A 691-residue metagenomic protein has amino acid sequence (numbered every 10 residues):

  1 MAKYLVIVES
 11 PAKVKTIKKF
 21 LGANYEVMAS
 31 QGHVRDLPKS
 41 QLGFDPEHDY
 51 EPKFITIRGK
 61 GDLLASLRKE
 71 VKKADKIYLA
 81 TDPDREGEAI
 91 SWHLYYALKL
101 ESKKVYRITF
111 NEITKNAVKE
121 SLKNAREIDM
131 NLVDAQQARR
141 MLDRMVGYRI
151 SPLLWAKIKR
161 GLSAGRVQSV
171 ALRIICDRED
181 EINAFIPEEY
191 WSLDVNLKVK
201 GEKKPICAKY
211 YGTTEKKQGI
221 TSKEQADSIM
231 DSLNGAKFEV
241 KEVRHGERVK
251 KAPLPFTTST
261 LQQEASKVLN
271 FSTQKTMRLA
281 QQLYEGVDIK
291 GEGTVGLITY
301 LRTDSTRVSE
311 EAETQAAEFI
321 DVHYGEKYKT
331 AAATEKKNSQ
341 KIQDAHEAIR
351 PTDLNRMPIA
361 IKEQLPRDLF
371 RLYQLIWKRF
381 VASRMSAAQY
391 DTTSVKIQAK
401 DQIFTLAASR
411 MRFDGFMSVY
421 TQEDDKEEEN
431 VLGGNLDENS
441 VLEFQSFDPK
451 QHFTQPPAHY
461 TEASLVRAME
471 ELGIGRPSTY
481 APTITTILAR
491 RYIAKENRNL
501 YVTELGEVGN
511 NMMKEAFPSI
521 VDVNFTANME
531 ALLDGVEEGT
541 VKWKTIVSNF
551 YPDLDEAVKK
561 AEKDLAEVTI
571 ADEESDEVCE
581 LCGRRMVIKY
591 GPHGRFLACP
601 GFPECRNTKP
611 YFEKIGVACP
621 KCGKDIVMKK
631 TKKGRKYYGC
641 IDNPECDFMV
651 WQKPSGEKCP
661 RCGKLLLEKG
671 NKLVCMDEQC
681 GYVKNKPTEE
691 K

Functional and structural regions predicted by a protein language model:
M1-Q137, Y211-G212, I220, D227 (+2 more regions): Intrinsically disordered, low-complexity regulatory segments
A2-Y4, T16, Y25, A97 (+5 more regions): Basic, low-complexity terminal or inter-domain segments flanking catalytic cores
T16-F20, S66, A89-A97, A117-S121 (+9 more regions): Alpha-helical scaffold elements adjacent to nucleotide-binding pockets in ATP/GTP-utilizing enzyme cores
D82-P83, K159-S163, H245-L254, S266-L269 (+2 more regions): Conserved short loop/turn motifs at secondary-structure junctions
I113-V195, H245-G246: C-terminal or mid-to-C-terminal helical accessory/interaction module adjacent to the motor/catalytic core
R139-R149, V167, L197, R248-T260 (+6 more regions): Core structural elements
E215-L254, S440: Metal- or metallocofactor-binding catalytic centers and their adjacent structured scaffolds across diverse enzyme
V240-V243, K251-A265, E292-L301, P456-A468: Short acidic, hydrophobic short linear motifs in intrinsically disordered regions
